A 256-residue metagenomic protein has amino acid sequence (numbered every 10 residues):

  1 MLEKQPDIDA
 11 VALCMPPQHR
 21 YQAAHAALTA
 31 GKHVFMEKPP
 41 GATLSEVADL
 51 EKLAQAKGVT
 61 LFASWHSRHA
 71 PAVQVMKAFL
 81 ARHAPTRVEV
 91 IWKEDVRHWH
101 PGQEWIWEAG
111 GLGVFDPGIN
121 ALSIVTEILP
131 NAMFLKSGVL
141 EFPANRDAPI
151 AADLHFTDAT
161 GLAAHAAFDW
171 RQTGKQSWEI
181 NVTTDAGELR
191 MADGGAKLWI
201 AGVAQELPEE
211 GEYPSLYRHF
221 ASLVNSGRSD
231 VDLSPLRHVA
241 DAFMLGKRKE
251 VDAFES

Functional and structural regions predicted by a protein language model:
M1-F35, P39-E51: Beta-loop-alpha module in the N-terminal Rossmann-like domain of NAD(P)-dependent dehydrogenases, especially those
D9-L13, A159, H219-S256: C-terminal helix-rich "cap/oligomerization" subdomain common to oxidoreductases
Q18, G41-W99: A contiguous active-site-proximal alpha/beta segment in oxidoreductase catalytic domains
R20, A24, V47, V73 (+3 more regions): A general structural signal for well-ordered alpha-helical segments in protein cores
M36-E37, L61-A63, M191: Hydrophobic residues in well-ordered beta-strands that form the structural core
P101-G174, S234-H238: Rossmann-like dinucleotide-binding domain that binds NAD(P)(H)
A144-P149, T160-V224, R228-L233: NAD(P)-dinucleotide binding in Rossmann-like oxidoreductases
